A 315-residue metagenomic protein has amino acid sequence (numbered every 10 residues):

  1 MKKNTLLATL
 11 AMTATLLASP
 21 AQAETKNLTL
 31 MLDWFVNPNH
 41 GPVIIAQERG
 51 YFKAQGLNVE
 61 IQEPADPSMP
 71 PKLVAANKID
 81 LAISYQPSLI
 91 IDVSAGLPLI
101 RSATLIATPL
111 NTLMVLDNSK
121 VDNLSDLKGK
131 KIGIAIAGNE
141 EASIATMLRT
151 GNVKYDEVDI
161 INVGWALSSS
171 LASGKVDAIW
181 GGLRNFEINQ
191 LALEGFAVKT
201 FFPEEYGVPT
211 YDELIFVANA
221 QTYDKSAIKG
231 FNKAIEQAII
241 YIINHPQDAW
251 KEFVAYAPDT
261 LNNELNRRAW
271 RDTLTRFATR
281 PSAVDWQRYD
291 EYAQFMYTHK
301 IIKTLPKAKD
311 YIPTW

Functional and structural regions predicted by a protein language model:
M1-A8: Bacterial N-terminal signal peptides that target proteins for export
A8-L17: Bacterial N-terminal signal peptides
L17-A23: Sec/Tat signal peptide C-region and signal peptidase I cleavage site
E24-V163, S168-S173, D177-N185, F201 (+1 more regions): Short, glycine-/small- and polar/acidic-enriched structural segments that line small-molecule recognition paths
P87, A166-Y256: Pocket-lining segment of extracytoplasmic ligand-binding domains
L105-V115, F196-A220, N232, A269-T273 (+1 more regions): Periplasmic-binding protein-like
D224-I301: Secondary-structure end/capping motifs
A293-W315: Conserved C-terminal helix/tail region of periplasmic/extracytoplasmic solute-binding proteins
